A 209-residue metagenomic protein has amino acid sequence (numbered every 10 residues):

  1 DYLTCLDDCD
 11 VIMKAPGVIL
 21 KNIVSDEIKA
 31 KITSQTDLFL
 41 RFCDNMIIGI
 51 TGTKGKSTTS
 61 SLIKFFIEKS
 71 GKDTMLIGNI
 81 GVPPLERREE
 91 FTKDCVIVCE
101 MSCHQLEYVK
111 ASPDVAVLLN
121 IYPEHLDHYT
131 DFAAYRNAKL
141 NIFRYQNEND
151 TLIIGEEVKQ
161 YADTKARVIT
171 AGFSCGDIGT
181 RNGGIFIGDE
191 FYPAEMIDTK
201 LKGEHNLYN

Functional and structural regions predicted by a protein language model:
L3-C9, P16-R167: Phosphate-binding loop of NTP-binding sites
C9-K14, M46-G52, D177-E190: Short, surface-exposed amphipathic charged segments that create phosphate/polyanion-binding patches used for binding
Y129-R136, A166-N209: Adenine nucleotide phosphate-binding catalytic loops in nucleotide-utilizing enzymes
